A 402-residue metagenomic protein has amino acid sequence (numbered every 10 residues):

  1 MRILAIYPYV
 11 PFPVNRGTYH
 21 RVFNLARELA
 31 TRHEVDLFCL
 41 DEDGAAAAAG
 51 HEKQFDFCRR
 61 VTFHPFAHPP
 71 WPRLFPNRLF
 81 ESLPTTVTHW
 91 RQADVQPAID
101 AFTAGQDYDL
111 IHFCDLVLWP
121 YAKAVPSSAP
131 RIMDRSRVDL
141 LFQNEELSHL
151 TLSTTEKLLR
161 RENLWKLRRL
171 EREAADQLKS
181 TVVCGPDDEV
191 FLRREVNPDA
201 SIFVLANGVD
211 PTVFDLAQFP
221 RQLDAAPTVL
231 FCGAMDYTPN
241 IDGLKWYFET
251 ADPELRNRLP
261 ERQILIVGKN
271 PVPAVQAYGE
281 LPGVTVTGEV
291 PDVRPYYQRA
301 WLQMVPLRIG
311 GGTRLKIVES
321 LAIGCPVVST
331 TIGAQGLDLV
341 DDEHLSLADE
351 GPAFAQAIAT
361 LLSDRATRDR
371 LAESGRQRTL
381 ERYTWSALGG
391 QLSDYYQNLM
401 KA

Functional and structural regions predicted by a protein language model:
P8, H68-T85, A129-R169, A234: Acceptor-binding helix/loop patch of EC 2.4 sugar-transfer enzymes, predominantly nucleotide-sugar-dependent
F57-R60, L259, L265-P295: Nucleotide-activated donor-binding/catalytic signature segment of Leloir-type glycosyltransferases, i.e., the conserved
N144-E145, R193, V209-A225: Acidic anion/phosphate-binding donor-loop and adjacent secondary structure in glycosyltransferase catalytic cores
K179, G283, P295-G312, I323-P326: Acidic donor-binding loop of glycosyltransferase active sites
D187, G208: Carbohydrate-associated surface elements
K316-S320, P326-T330: Short hydrophobic beta-strand element within catalytic cores of glycosyltransferases and related nucleotide-activated
L345-P352, T360-A366: Conserved acidic donor-binding segment of nucleotide-sugar-dependent glycosyltransferases
T367-R382, L388-D394: A short, well-ordered alpha-helix in the C-terminal region of glycosyltransferases
